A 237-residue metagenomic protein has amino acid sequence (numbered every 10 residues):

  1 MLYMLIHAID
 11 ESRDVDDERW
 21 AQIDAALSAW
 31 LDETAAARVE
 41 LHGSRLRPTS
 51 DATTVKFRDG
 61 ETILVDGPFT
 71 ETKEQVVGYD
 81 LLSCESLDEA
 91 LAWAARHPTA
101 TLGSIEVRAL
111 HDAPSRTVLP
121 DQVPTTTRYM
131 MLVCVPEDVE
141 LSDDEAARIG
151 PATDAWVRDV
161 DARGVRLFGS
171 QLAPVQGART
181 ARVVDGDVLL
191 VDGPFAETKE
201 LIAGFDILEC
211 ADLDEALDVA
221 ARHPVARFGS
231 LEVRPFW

Functional and structural regions predicted by a protein language model:
M1-W237: Conserved, structured core segments of small domains
